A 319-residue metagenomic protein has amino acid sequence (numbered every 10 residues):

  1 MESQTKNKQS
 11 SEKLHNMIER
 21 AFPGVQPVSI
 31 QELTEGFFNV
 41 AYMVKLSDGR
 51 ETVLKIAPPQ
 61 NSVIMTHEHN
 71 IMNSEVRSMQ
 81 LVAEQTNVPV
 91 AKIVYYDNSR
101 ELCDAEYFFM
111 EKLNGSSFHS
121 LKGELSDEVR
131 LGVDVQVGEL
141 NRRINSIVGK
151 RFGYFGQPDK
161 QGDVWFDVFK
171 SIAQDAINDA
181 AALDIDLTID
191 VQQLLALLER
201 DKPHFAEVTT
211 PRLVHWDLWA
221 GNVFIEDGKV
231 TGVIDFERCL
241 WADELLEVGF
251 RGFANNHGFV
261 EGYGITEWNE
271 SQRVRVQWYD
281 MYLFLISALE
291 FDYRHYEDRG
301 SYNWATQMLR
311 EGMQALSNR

Functional and structural regions predicted by a protein language model:
E2-Q4, S287-R319: ATP/Mg2+ or Mg2+-diphosphate-binding catalytic cores that bind nucleotide phosphates or diphosphates via glycine-rich
S10-Q26, E101, F108, V129-L131 (+4 more regions): An alpha-helical support segment within catalytic cores of ATP-dependent transferases
I18, A41, L54, M79 (+11 more regions): Generic structural signal for small/hydrophobic residues in well-ordered secondary structure, especially within
G24, D48-R50, K229-V230: Short acidic/polar mixed-charge low-complexity motifs
Q31-S171, D175, D179-I185: ATP-binding pocket architecture of kinase catalytic cores
V53-I56, K92-Y95, F155-G156, L213-W216 (+3 more regions): Short beta-strand segments
I185-D190, T266-E270, Y296-G300: Structural helix-adjacent loops and short alpha-helical linkers that scaffold large soluble proteins
E207, P211-V214, W219-Q277: Active-site Asp-x-Gly
